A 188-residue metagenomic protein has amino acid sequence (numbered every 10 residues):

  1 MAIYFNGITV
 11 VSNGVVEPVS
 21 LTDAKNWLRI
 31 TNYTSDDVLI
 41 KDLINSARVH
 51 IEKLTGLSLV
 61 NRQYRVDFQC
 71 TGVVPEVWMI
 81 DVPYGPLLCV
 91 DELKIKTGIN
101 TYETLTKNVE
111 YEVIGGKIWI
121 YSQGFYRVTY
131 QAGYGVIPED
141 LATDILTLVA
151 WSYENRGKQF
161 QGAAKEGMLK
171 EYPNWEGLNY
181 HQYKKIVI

Functional and structural regions predicted by a protein language model:
M1-I188: Divalent metal-cofactor coordination and adjacent catalytic microenvironments
